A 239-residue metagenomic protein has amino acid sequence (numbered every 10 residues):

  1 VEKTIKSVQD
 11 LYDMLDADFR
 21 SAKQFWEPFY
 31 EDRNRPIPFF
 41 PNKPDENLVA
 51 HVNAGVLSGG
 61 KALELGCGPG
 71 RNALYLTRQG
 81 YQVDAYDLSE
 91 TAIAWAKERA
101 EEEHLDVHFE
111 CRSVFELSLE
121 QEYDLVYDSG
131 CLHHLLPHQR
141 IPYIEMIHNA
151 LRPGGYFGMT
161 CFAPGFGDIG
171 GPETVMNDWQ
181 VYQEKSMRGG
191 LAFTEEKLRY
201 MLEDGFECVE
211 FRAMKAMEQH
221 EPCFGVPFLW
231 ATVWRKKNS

Functional and structural regions predicted by a protein language model:
V1-L63, P69-L119, L135-M146, Y156-S239: Class I (Rossmann-like) S-adenosyl-L-methionine-dependent methyltransferase catalytic domain, capturing the SAM-binding
D124: Conserved acidic residues
Y127: A conserved beta-strand element that flanks and buttresses the S-adenosyl-L-methionine
G130-H134: Short catalytic micro-motifs in class I SAM-dependent methyltransferases
N149: Short, conserved loop/helix-junction motifs that constitute active-site signature segments in enzyme catalytic cores
